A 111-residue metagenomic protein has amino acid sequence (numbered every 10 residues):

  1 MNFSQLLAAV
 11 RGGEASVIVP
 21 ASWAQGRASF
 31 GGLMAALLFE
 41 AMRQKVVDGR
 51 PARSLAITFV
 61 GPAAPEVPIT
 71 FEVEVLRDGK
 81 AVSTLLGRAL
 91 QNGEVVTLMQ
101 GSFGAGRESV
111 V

Functional and structural regions predicted by a protein language model:
M1-V111: Terminal targeting signals and extreme-terminal segments of soluble enzymes
